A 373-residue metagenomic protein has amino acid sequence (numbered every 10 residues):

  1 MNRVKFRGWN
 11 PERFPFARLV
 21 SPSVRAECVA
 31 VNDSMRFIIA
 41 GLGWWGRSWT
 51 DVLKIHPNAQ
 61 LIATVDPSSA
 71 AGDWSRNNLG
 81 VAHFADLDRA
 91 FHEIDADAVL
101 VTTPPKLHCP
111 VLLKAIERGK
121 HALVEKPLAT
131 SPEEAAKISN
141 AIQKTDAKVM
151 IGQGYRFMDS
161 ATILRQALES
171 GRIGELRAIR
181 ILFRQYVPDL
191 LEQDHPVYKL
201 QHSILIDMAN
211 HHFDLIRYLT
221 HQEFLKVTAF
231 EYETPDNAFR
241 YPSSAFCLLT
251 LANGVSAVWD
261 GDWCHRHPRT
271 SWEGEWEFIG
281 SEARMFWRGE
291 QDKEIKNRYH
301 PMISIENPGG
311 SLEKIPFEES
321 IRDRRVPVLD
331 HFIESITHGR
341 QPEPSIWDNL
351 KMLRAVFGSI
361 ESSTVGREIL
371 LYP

Functional and structural regions predicted by a protein language model:
F6-W9, F14-N78: N-terminal Rossmann-like dinucleotide-binding module
R7-N10, F14-V31, A98-V101, A252 (+1 more regions): C-terminal helix-rich "cap/oligomerization" subdomain common to oxidoreductases
W9, R25, D207, F213-K293 (+1 more regions): Contiguous beta-strand/loop segments that form the cofactor/metal-binding neighborhood of enzyme cores
I39, V81-A141: Beta-loop-alpha module in the N-terminal Rossmann-like domain of NAD(P)-dependent dehydrogenases, especially those
V101, V124-E125, T130, V149-I151 (+2 more regions): Hydrophobic residues in well-ordered beta-strands that form the structural core
K137-G154, G174-R180: Rossmann-fold dehydrogenase core element
Y155-F239, A245-L248, G366: Predominantly a Rossmann-like dinucleotide-binding segment in NAD(P)-dependent oxidoreductases
